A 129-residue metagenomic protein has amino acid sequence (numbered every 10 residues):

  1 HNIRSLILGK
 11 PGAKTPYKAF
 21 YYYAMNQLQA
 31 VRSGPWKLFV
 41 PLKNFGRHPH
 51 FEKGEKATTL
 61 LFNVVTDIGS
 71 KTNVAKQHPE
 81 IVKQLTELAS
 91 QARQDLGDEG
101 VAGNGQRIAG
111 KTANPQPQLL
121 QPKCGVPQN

Functional and structural regions predicted by a protein language model:
H1-L60, V64: C-terminal cap/loop subdomain of S1 sulfatases and analogous C-terminal strand-loop tails that border
S33, K43-G46, K53-L60, V64-N129: Long, internal low-complexity/basic segments
